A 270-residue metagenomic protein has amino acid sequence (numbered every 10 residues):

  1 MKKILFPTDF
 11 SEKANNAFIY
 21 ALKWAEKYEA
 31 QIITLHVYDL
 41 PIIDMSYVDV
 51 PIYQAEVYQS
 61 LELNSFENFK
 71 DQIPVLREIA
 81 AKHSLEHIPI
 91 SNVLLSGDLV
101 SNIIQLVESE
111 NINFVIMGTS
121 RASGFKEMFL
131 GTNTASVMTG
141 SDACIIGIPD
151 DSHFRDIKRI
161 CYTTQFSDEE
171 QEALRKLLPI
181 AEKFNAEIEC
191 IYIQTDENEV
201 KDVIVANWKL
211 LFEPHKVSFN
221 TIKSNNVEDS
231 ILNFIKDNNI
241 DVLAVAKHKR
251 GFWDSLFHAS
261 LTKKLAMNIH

Functional and structural regions predicted by a protein language model:
M1-A55, R159-T221, I240, N268: Small/aliphatic-rich secondary-structure junction motif
M1-N16, H83, H87, F114-T119 (+2 more regions): Intrinsically disordered or low-complexity boundary/linker segments at protein termini and domain junctions
K13, S123-G124, E169, G251-W253: Short glycine-rich, flexible loops that bind phosphorylated cofactors or substrates
Y20, P74-V115, L210-K263: Structural beta-alpha unit
Y53-N68: A short acidic, glycine-rich active-site loop that binds or catalyzes chemistry on phosphate/adenosine moieties
T119, Y192, A246-H248: Short secondary-structure boundary segments
L130-N133, I204-V205, F257-T262: Charged helix-capping and loop-helix junction motifs
A135, L178, A206, L232 (+1 more regions): Active-site phosphate/pyrophosphate- and oxyanion-stabilizing loops and adjacent acidic/basic residues in soluble
